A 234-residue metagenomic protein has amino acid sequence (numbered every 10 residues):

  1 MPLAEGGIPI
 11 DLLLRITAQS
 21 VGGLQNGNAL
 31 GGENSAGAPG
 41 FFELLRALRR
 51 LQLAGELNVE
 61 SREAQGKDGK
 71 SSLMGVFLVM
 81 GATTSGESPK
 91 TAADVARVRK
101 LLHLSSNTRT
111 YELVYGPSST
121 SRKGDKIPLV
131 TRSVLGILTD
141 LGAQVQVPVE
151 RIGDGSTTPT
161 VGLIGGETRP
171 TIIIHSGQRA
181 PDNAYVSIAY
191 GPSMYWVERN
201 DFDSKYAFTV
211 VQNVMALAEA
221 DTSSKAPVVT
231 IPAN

Functional and structural regions predicted by a protein language model:
M1-N234: N-terminal amphipathic/basic membrane-interacting segments and domains, especially the gasdermin N-terminal
